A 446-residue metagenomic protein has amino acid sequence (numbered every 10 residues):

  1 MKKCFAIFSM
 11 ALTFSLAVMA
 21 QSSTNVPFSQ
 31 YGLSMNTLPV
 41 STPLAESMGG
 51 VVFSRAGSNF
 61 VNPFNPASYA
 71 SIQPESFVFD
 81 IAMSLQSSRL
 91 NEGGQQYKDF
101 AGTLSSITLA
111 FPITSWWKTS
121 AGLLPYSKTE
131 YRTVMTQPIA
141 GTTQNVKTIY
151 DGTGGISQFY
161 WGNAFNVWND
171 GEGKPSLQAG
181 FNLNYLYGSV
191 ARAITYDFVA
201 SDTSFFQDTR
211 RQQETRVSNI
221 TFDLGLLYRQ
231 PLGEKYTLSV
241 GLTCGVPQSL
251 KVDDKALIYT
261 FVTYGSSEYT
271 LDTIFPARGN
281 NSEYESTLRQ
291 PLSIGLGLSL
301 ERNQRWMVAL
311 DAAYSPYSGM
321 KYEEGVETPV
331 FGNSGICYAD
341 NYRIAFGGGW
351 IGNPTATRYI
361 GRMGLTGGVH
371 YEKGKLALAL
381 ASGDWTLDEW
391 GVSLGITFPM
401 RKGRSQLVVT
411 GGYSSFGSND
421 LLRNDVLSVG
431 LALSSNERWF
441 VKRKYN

Functional and structural regions predicted by a protein language model:
K2-M10: Sec-dependent signal peptide recognition, specifically the positively charged N-region followed immediately by
L12-T13, E75: Alpha-helical transmembrane segments and their juxtamembrane interfaces
S15-A17: N-terminal signal peptide c-region/cleavage motif recognized by signal peptidases
M19-S127: N-terminal, post-signal peptide beta-strand-biased segments of exported outer-membrane/organellar beta-barrel and other
Q21-E46, W116-N446: Outer-membrane beta-barrel porins/channels
